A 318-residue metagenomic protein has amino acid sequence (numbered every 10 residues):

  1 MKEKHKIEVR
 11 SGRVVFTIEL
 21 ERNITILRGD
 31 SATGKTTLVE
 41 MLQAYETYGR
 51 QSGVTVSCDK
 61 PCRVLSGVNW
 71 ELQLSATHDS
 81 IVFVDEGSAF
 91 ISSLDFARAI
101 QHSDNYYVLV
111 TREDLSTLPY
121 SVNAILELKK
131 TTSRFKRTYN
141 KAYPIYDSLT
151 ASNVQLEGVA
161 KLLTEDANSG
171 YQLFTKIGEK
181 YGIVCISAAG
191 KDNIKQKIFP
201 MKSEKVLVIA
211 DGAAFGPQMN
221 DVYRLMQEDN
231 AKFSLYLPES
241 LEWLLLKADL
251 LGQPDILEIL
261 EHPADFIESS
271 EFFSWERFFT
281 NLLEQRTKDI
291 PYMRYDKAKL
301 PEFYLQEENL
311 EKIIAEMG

Functional and structural regions predicted by a protein language model:
M1-F16, K136-N140: N-terminal pre-Walker A segment at the start of P-loop NTPase domains
L27-G29: Hydrophobic anchor at the beta1->P-loop junction of P-loop NTPases
T33-K35: Conserved glycine(s) of the Walker
L38-E40: Post-Walker A alpha-helix
A44-T55: Post-Walker A helix-loop "phosphate-sensing" segment adjacent to the P-loop in P-loop NTPases
G67-L94: Conserved P-loop NTPase "ATPase switch" module shared by AAA+ and STAND
F83-V84, D104-D114: Structural recognition of the conserved hydrophobic beta-strand(s) that form the central parallel beta-sheet of P-loop
S88-A89, N123, E127-G318: Acidic, divalent-metal-binding catalytic cores of TOPRIM and closely related two-metal-ion phosphodiester/pyrophosphate
